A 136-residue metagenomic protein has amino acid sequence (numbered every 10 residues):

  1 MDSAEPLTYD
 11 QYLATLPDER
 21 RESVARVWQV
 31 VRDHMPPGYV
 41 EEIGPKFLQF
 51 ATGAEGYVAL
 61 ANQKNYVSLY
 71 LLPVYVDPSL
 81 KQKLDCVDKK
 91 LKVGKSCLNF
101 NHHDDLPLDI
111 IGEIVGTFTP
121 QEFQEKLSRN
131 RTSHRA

Functional and structural regions predicted by a protein language model:
M1-A136: Charge-dense, helix-prone N-terminal extensions
